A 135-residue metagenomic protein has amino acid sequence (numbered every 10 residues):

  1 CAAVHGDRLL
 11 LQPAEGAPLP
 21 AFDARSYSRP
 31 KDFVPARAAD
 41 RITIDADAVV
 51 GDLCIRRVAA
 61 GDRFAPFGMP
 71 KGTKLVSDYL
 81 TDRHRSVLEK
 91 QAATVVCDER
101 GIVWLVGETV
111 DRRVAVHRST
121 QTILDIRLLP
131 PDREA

Functional and structural regions predicted by a protein language model:
C1-A135: AMP-forming adenylation/ATP pyrophosphatase catalytic core
